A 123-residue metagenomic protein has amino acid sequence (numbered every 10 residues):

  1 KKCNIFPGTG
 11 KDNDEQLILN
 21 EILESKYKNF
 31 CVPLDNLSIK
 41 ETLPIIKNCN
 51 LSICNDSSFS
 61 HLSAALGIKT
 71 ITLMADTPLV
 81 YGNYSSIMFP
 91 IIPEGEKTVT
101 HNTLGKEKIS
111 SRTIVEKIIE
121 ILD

Functional and structural regions predicted by a protein language model:
K2-A75: Donor-binding and catalytic core of enzymes assembling or modifying cell-surface/extracellular glycoconjugates
H61-L122: Nucleotide-sugar donor-binding patch of glycosyltransferase catalytic domains
